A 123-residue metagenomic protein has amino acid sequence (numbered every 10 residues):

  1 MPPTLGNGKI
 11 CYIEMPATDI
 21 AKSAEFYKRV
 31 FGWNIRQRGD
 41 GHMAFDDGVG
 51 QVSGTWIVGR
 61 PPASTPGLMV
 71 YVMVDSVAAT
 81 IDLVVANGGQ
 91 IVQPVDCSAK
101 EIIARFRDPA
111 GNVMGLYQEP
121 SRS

Functional and structural regions predicted by a protein language model:
M1-A24, Q51-V52, G67-V70, E119-S123: N-terminal beta-strand motif that seeds the catalytic metal site of vicinal oxygen chelate
P2-T4, I57-P62, A86: A short alpha-helix capping/helix-coil boundary motif
K9-D47: N-terminal first-folded block
P16, K28, H42-F45, G59 (+3 more regions): A structural feature recognizing the 12-helix transmembrane core of secondary solute carriers
I20, V72-V113: Vicinal oxygen chelate
W33-G67, V113-E119: Conserved short beta-strand elements that form part of the metal-binding/catalytic scaffold of enzyme active sites
G39-M43, C97-A99, S123: Short glycine/proline-centered loop/turn elements that form peptide/ligand docking sites
